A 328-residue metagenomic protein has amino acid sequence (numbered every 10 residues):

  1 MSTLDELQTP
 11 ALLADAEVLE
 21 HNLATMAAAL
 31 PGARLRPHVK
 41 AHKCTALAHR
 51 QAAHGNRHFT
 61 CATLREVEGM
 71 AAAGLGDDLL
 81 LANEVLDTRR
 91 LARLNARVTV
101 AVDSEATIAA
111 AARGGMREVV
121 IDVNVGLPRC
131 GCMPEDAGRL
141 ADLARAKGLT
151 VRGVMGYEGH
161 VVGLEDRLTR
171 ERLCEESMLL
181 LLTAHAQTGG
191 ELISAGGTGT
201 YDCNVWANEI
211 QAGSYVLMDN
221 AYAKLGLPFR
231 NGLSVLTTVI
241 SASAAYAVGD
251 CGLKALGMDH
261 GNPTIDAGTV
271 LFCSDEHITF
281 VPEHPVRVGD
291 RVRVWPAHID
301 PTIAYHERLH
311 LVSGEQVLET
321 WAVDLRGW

Functional and structural regions predicted by a protein language model:
M1-A14: Generic N-terminal amphipathic, Lys/Arg-enriched alpha-helix
E6, L35-G163: Active-site-proximal beta-alpha core segment in soluble small-molecule metabolic enzymes
A16-V18, L30, G69: Active-site anion-handling motifs in enzyme catalytic cores
L19, K40, M70, I121 (+5 more regions): Conserved, mostly hydrophobic/aromatic
N22, M26-P31, P37, D78-L86 (+3 more regions): Alpha-helix-loop-beta-strand connector modules within alpha/beta enzyme cores
M116-E118, N124-L227: Active-site loop/helix belt of alpha/beta enzymes
R170, G199-A267: Active-site loop ensemble at the mouth of alpha/beta enzyme cores that anchors a bound cofactor
A244-W328: C-terminal accessory subdomain/extension
